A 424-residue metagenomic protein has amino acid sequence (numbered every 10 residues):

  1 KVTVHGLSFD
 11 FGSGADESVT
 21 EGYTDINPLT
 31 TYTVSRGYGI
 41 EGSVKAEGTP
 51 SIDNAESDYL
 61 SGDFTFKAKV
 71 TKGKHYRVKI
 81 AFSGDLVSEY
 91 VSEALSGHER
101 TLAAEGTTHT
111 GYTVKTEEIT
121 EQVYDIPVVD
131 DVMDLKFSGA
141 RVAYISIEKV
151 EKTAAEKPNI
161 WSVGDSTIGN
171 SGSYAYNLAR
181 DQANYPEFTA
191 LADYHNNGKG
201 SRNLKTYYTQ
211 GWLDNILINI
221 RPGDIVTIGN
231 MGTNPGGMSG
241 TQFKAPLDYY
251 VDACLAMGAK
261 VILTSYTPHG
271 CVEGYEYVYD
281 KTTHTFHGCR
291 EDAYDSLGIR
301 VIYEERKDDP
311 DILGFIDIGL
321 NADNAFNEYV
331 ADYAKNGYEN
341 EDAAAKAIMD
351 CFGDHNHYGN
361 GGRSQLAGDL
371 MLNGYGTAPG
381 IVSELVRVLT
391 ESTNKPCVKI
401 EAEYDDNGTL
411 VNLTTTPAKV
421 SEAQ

Functional and structural regions predicted by a protein language model:
V4-G172: Compositionally biased, intrinsically disordered or flexible polar/acidic segments
F11, E148-K199, L213-V226: Serine-esterase "nucleophile elbow" of acetyl-processing enzymes
K72-G73, P222, E422: Surface-exposed loops/turns
A103-H109, A402-L410: Change "in extracellular beta-sheet-rich domains … of secreted and cell-surface proteins" to "in beta-sheet-rich domains
T110-K115, N412-E422: Solvent-exposed serine/threonine-rich low-complexity stretches and specific carbohydrate-binding patches
H195-G211, G237: Acidic/histidine-rich helix-loop elements that form or flank divalent-metal/phosphate-binding sites at the catalytic
W212-S364, D369: Alpha-helical cap/lid subdomain in secreted, periplasmic, or secretory-pathway luminal O-acyl-processing enzymes
N394-E403: Beta-strand-rich binding/interaction modules
